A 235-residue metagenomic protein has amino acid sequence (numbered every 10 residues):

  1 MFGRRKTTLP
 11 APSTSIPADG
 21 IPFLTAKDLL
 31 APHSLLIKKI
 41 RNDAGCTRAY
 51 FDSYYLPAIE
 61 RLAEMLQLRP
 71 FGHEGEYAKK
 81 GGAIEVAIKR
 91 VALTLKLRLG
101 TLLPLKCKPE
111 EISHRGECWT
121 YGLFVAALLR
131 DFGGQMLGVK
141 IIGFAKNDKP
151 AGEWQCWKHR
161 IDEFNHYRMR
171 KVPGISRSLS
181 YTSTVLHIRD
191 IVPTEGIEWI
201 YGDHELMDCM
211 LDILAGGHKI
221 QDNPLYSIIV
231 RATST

Functional and structural regions predicted by a protein language model:
M1-Y77: Non-catalytic interface/linker regions that flank or bridge core catalytic/transmembrane domains
T7-T8, T14, T25, T47 (+6 more regions): Residue-identity detector for threonine
L36, I40-A44, A58, L62 (+2 more regions): Hydrophobic, Leu/Ile/Phe/Ala-enriched alpha-helical segments that form helix-helix packing faces
R48, D52, K80-A87, C118 (+3 more regions): Amphipathic, non-membrane alpha-helical segments in soluble helical-bundle scaffolds
R48, D52-L62, L99-E110, H114: Long, contiguous secondary-structure blocks with strong helical propensity
Y55-E64, G75-T101: All-alpha helical catalytic cores of prenyl diphosphate-utilizing isoprenoid enzymes
F71, L102-T235: Divalent metal-dependent catalytic cores for phosphoryl transfer on phosphate-bearing substrates
